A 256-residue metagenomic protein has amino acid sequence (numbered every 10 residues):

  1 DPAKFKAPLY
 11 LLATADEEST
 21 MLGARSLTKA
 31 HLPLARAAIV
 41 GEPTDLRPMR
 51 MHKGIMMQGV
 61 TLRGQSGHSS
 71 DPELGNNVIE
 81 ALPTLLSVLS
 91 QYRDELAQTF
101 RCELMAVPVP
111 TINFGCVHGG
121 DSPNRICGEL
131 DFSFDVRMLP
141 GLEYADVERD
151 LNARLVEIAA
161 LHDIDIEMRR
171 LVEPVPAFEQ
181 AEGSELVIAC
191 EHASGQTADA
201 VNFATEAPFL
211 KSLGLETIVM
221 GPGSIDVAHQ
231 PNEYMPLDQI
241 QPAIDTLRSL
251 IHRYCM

Functional and structural regions predicted by a protein language model:
D1-M57: Acidic/histidine-rich catalytic neighborhood of metal-dependent amide-processing enzymes
P43-T44, R50, M56-M256: Metal-dependent amide/peptide-bond hydrolase catalytic core, centered on the "pita-bread" metallohydrolase fold
